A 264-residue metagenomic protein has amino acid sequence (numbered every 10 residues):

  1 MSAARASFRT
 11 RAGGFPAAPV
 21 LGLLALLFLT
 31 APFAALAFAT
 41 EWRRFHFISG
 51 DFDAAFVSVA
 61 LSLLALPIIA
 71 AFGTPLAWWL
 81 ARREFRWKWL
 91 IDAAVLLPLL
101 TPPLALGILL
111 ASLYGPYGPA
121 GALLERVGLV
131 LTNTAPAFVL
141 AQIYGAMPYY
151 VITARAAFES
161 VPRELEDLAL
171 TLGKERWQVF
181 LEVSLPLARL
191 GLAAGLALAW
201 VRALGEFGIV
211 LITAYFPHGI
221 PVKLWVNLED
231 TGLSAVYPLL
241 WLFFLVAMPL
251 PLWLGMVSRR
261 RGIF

Functional and structural regions predicted by a protein language model:
M1-R5: Short, intrinsically disordered terminal tails adjacent to the first/last structured region
S7-R43, S49-E159, V183, L187-A203 (+4 more regions): Membrane-water interface segments at the C-terminal ends of transmembrane alpha-helices in multi-pass inner-membrane
R155-D167, R176: Membrane-helix/interface signature in polytopic inner-membrane proteins
L168-A169, V179, L224: Hydrophobic positions on the alpha-helical face of helix-turn-helix-like DNA-binding modules
L172-G173, P186: Glycine/proline-centered hinge or cleavage motifs at structural transition points of membrane proteins
G173-K174, R260: Structured catalytic cores of enzymes that bind and process phosphorylated ligands/cofactors
W177-Q178, L187: Hydrophobic alpha-helical bundles that form the membrane domains of multi-pass transporters
P217-G219: Extracytoplasmic catalytic/substrate-binding loops of multi-pass membrane glycan-assembly enzymes
